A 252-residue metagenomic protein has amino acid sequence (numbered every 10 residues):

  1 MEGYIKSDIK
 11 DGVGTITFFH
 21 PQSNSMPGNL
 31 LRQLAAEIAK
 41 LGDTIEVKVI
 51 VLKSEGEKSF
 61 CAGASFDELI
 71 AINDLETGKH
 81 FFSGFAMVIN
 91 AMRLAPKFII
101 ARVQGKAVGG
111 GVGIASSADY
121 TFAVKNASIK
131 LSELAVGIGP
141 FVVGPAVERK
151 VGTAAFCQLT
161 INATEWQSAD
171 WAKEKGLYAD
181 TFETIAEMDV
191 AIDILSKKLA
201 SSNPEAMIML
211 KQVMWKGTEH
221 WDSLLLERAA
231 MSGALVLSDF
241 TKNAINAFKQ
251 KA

Functional and structural regions predicted by a protein language model:
M1-K53, N90: Conserved CoA-thioester-binding segment of acyl-CoA-metabolizing enzymes
M1-T17, T160, T164-L199, M207-E219 (+1 more regions): Amphipathic alpha-helical segments at domain termini/boundaries
I16, Q33-L34, L52, S65 (+5 more regions): Terminal peptide-recognition signature
L31, F66, G144, T153-C157 (+3 more regions): A general structural signal for well-ordered alpha-helical segments in protein cores
E37, G84-P96: Catalytic-core regions built around general acid/base machinery
S54-V88: Glycine- (often His-adjacent) and acidic-residue-rich active-site loop that binds/positions the CoA thioester
A91-G109, I114-N203: Crotonase-fold acyl-CoA enzyme core
E227-M231, L235, A247: Intrinsically disordered, low-complexity segments enriched in small/flexible residues
